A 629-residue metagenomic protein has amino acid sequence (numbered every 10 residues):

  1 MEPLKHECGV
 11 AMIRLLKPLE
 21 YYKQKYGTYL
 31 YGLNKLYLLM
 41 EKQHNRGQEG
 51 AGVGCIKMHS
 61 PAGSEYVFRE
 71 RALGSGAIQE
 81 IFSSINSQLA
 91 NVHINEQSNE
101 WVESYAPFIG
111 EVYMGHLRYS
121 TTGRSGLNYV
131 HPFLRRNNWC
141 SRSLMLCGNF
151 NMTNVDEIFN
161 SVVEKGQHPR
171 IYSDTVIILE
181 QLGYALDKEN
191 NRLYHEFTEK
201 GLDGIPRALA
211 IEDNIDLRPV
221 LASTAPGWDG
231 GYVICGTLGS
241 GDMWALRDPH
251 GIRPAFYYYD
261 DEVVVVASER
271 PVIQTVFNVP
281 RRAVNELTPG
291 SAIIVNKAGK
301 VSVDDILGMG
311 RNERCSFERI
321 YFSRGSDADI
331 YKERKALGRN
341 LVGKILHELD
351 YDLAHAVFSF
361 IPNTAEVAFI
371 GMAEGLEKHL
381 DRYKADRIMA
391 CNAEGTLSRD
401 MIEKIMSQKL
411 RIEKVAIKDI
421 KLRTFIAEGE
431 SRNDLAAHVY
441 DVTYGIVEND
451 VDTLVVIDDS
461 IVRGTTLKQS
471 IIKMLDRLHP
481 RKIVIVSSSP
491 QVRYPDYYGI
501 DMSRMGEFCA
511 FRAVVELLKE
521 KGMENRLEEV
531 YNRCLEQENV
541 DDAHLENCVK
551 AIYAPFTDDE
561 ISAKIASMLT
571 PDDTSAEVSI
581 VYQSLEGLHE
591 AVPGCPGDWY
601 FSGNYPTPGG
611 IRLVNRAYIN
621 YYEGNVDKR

Functional and structural regions predicted by a protein language model:
M1-T288, I294-V357, I361-P362: Conserved short alpha-helical segments that host acidic/polar catalytic motifs at enzyme active sites
S161, K165, Q181-A185, G227 (+5 more regions): Generic, well-ordered alpha-helical scaffold segments in large soluble proteins
L186-N191, V342-G343, L349-R382, R399 (+1 more regions): Hydrophobic alpha-helical segments characteristic of transmembrane helices in integral membrane transporters
H195-I215, L376-T396, M401-V415, K421: Amphipathic alpha-helical
T224-A225, S240-D242, R247, Y259 (+8 more regions): PRPP-dependent phosphoribosyltransferase catalytic core
G227-G230, E333-A354, V367, M372-G375 (+1 more regions): Phosphate/ATP-binding catalytic cores across multiple sugar-kinase/actin-like superfamilies, primarily ASKHA
G299-C315, F360-M401: Terminal amphipathic helices with adjacent charged low-complexity linkers/tails
F358, A365-M372, L376, I412 (+3 more regions): Extended, hydrophobic alpha-helical segments in both membrane/secreted and soluble proteins
